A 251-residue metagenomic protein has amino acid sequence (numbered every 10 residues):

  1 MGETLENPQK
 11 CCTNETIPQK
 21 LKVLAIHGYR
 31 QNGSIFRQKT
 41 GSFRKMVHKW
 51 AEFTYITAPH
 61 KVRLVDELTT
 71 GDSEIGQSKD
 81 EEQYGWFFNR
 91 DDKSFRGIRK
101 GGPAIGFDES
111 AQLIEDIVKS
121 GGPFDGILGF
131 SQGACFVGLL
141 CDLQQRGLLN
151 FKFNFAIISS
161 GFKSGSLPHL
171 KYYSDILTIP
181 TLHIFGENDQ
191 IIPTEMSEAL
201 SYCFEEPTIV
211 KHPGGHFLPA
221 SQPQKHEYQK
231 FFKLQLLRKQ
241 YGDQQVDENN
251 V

Functional and structural regions predicted by a protein language model:
I17-P123: Serine-hydrolase catalytic machinery in alpha/beta-hydrolase-like enzymes
S34, Q190-M196, P219: Conserved alpha/beta-hydrolase "acid-adjacent" motif
Q38-G41, H169-K171, P193-Y202: Short alpha-helix in the alpha/beta-hydrolase fold that links the catalytic acid
L128-G138: Gly/Ala-rich beta-loop-alpha elbow adjacent to hydrolase catalytic centers
S164-G165, E187-I192, H216-F217: Acidic catalytic loop of the alpha/beta-hydrolase fold
L177, L182-F185, D189: Short beta-strand/loop motif that positions the catalytic acidic residue of the alpha/beta-hydrolase fold
Y202-P219: Catalytic histidine neighborhood in serine/cysteine hydrolases with alpha/beta-hydrolase-type architecture
A220-L234: Post-His helix in hydrolase/transferase enzymes
